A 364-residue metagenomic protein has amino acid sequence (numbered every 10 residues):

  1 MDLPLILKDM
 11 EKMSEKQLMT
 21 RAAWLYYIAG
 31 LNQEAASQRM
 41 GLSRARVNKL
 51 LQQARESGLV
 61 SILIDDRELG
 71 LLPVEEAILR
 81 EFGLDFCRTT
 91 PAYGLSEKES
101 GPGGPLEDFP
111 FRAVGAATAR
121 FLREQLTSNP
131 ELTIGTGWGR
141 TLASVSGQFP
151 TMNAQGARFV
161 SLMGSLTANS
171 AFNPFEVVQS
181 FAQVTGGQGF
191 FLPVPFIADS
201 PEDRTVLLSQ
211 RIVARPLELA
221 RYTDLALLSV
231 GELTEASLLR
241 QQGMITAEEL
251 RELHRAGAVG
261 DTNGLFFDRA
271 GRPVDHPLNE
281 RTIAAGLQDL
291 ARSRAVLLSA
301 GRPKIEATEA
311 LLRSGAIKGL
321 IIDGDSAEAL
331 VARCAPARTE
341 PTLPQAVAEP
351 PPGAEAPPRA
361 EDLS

Functional and structural regions predicted by a protein language model:
M1-E11: Short, intrinsically disordered or compositionally biased N-terminal tails of bacterial proteins
I6, K49-G135, G147-G156, S165-A171: HTH-adjacent hinge/linker in prokaryotic transcriptional regulators
D9-A23, Y27-I28, N32-A36, G41 (+6 more regions): Conserved phosphate- and dinucleotide-binding cores of soluble alpha/beta proteins, encompassing both enzyme active
A22, V114, T118-L122, V145 (+2 more regions): Generic hydrophobic alpha-helical segments
E34-L42, T133-G147: An N-terminal domain-start capping segment
P91-Y93, I134-T141, A300, G324: Glycine-rich beta-strand-to-loop/alpha-helix junction loops that act as flexible
T136, F159-S161, F191, L297: Structural beta-sheet core signal
T141-M152, L238-E248: Short Gly/Thr/Asp-enriched flexible loops that form oxyanion-binding sites at enzyme active sites
